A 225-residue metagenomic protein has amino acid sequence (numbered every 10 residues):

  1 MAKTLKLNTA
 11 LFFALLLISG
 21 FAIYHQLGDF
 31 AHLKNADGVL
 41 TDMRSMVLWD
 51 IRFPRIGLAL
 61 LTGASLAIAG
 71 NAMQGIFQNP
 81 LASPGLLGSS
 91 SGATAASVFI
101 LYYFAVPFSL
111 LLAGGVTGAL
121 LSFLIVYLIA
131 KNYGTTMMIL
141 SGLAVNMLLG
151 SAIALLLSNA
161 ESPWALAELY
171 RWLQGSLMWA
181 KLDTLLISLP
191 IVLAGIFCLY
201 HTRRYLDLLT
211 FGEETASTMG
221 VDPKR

Functional and structural regions predicted by a protein language model:
M1-R225: Alpha-helical transmembrane segments in inner-membrane proteins
